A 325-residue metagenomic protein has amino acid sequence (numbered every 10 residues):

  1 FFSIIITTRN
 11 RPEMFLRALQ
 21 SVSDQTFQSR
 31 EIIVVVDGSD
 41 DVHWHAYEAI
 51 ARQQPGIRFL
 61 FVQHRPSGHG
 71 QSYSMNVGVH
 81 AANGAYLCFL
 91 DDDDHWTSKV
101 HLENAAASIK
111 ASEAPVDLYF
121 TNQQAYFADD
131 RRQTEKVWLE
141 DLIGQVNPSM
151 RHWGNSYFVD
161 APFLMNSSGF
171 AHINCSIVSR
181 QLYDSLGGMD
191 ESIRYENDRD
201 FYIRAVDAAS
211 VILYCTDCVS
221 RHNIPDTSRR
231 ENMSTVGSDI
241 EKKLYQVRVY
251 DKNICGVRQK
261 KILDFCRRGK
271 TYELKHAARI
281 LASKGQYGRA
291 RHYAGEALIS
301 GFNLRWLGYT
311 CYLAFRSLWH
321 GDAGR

Functional and structural regions predicted by a protein language model:
F1-G237: Nucleotide-sugar donor-binding/catalytic module of glycosyltransferases that assemble extracellular/cell-envelope
P162-M165, D207, D217-R325: C-terminal subregions of glycosyltransferases and related glycan-biosynthesis enzymes
